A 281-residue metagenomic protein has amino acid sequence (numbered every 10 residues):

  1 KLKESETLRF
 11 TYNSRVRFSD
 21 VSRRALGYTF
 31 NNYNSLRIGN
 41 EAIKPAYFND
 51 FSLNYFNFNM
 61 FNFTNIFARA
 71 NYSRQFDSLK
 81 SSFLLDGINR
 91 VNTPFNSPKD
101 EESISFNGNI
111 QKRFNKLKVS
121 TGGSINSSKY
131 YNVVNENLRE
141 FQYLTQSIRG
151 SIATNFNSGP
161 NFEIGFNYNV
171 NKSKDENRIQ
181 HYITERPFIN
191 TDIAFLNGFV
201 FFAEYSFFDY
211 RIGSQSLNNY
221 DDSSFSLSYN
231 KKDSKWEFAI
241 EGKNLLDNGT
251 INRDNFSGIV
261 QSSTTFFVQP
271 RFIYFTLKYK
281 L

Functional and structural regions predicted by a protein language model:
K1-L281: Exposed, low-structure sequence patches enriched in small/polar residues
